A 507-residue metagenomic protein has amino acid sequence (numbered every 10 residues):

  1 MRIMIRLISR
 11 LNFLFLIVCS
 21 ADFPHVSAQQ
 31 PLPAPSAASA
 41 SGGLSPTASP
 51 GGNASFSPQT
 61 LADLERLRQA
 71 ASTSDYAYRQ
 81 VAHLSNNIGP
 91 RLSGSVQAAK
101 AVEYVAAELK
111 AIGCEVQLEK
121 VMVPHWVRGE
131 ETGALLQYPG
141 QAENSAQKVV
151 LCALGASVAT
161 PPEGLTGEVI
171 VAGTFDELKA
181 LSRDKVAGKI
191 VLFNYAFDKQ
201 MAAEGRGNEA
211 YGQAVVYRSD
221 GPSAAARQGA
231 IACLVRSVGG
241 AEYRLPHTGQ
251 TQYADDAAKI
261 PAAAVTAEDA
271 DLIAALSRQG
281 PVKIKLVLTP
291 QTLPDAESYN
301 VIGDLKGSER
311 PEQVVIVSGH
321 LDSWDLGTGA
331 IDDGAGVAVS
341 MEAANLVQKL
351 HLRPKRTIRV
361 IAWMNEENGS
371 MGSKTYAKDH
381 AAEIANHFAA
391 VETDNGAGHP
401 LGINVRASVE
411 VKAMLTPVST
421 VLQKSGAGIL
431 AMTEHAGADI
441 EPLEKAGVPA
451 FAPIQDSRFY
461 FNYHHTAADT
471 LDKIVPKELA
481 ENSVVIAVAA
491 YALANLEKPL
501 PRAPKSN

Functional and structural regions predicted by a protein language model:
S9-H25: Bacterial N-terminal signal peptides
L44-F56, T60, A82, N86-E204: Noncatalytic luminal/extracellular "stalk/propeptide" segments of secretory-pathway proteins
A54-S95, V121, L245-Q250, D322 (+2 more regions): N-terminal capping segment at the start of a domain
L61-D63, Q137-P139, V150-R183, Q250-A330 (+1 more regions): Soluble metallo-hydrolase cores and metallopeptidase-like ectodomains found primarily in the secretory/periplasmic
L64-S72, N86-V96, A156, G167-A172 (+9 more regions): Second-shell loop/turn segments in exported
S72, K110, P162, G167 (+6 more regions): Metal-dependent peptidase/peptidase-like ectodomains
R79, L346-M371, A390: Short helix-loop-beta-strand segments that form the rim/entrance of peptidase-like active sites
N345, K349, R356, F461-N507: His/Asp/Glu-rich mid-to-C-terminal helical/loop segments that flank catalytic regions of hydrolases
